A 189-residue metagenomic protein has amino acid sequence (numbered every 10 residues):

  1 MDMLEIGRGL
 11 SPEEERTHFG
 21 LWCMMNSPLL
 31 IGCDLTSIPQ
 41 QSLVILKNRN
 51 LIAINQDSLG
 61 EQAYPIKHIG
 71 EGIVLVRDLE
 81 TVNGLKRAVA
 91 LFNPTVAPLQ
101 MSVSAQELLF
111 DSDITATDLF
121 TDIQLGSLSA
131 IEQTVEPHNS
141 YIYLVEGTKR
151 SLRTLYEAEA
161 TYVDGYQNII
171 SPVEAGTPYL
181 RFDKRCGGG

Functional and structural regions predicted by a protein language model:
M1-D34: Glycan-recognition surfaces
L4, I31, L46, I54 (+1 more regions): Short clusters of hydrophobic/aromatic residues that line enzyme substrate/ligand-binding pockets
G20, D34-I69: Active-site-proximal helices and loops of the catalytic beta/alpha 8
W22-M25, L30-G32, H68-F110: Carbohydrate-binding surface patches
L29, T36, L59, T81 (+3 more regions): Short, glycine-/Ser/Thr-/acidic-enriched flexible segments
A53, I73-R77, K86-F92, S140-E146 (+1 more regions): Ordered hydrophobic segments in well-structured contexts
Y64-K86, R153-G165, C186: Surface beta-strand/loop "capping" patches
L99-Q100, Q106-G189: Extracytoplasmic
